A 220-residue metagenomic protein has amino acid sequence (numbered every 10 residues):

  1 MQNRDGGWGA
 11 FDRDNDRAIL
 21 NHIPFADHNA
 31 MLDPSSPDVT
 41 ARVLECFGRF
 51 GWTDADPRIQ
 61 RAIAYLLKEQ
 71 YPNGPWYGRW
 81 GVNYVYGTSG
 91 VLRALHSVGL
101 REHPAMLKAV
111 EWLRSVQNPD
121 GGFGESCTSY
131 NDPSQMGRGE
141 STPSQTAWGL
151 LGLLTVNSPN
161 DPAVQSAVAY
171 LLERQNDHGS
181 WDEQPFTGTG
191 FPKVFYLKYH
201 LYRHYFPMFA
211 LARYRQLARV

Functional and structural regions predicted by a protein language model:
M1-V220: Preference for long, amphipathic alpha-helical scaffolds in soluble/luminal domains and all-alpha bundles
